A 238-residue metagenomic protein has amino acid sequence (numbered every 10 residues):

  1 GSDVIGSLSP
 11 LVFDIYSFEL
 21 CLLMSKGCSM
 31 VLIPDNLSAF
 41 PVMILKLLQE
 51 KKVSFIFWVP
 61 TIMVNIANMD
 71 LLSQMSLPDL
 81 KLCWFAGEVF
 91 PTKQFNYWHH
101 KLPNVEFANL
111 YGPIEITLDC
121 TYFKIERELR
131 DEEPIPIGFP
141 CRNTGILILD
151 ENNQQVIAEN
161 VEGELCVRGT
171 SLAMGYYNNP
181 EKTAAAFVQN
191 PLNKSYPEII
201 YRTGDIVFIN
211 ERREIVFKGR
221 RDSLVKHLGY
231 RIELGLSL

Functional and structural regions predicted by a protein language model:
G1, S7-L8, C141, I146: Conserved structural elements of the adenylate-forming
G1-G6, D14-S54: Conserved AMP-binding/adenylation subdomain of ANL enzymes
V4-G6, V12, F18, V31 (+4 more regions): Short, well-ordered beta-strand segments
S9-F13, N36, I114, G169: Conserved AMP-binding
L20, S25-C28, V53-F57, A67-P136 (+1 more regions): Gly/Ser/Thr-rich phosphate-binding loop
V42-L45, L72-Q74, L238: Short hydrophobic/charged patches on amphipathic alpha-helices used for structural packing and interfaces
T61-M63, F90, L172: Alpha-helix capping/helix-boundary segments
E106-N109, K124-L238: AMP-dependent adenylate-forming
